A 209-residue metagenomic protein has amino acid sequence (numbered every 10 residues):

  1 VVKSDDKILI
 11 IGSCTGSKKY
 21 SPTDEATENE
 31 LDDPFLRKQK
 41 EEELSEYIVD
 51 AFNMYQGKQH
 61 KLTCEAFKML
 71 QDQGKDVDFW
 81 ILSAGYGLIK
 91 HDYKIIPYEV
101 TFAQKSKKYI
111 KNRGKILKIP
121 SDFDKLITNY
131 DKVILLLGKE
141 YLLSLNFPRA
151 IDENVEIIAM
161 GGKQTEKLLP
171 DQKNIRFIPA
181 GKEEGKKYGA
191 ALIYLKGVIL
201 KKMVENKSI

Functional and structural regions predicted by a protein language model:
V1-I209: Peripheral peptide segments
